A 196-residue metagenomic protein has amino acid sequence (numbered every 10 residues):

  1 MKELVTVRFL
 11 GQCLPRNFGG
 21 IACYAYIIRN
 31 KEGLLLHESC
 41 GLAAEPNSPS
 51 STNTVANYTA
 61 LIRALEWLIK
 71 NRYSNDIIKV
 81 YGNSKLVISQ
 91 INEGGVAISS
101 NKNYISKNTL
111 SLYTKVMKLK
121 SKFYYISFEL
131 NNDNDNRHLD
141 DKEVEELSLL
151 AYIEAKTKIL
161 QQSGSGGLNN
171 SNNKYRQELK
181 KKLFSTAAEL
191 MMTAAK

Functional and structural regions predicted by a protein language model:
M1-V55, W67, A187-A194: RNase H-like nuclease fold core
E3, S121, N132-D135, N170-Y175 (+1 more regions): N-terminal cationic leader/targeting segments used for protein routing and processing
Q12-R16, I62-L147: RNase H catalytic domain
Y58: Catalytic phosphate/metal-binding cores of nucleic-acid and nucleotide-processing enzymes, i.e., regions that mediate
E146-L150, L160: RecB-family 4Fe-4S metal-dependent nuclease core
T157-K196: Acidic two-metal-ion nuclease catalytic site recognized across multiple nuclease folds, prominently DnaQ/RNase D-T
